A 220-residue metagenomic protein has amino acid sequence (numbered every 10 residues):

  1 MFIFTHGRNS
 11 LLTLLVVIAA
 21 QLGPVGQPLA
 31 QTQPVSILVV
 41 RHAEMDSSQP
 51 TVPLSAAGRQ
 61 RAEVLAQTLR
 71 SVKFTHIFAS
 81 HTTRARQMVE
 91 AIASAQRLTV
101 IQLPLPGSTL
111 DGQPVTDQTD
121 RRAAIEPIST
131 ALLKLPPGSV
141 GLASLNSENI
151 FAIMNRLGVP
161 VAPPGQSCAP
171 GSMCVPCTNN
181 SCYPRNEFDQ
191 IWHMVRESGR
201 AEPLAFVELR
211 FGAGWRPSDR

Functional and structural regions predicted by a protein language model:
M1-H6: N-terminal secretory signal peptides that target proteins for export/translocation
S10-G23: Bacterial N-terminal signal peptides
V25-A30: Sec/Tat signal peptide C-region and signal peptidase I cleavage site
Q31-G138, I150-C174, N179-R220: Active-site-proximal alpha-helix that buttresses catalytic centers in soluble enzyme cores
V140-L142: Active-site regions of oxyanion-processing enzymes, predominantly non-cytosolic
S144-N146: Short beta-strand segments
